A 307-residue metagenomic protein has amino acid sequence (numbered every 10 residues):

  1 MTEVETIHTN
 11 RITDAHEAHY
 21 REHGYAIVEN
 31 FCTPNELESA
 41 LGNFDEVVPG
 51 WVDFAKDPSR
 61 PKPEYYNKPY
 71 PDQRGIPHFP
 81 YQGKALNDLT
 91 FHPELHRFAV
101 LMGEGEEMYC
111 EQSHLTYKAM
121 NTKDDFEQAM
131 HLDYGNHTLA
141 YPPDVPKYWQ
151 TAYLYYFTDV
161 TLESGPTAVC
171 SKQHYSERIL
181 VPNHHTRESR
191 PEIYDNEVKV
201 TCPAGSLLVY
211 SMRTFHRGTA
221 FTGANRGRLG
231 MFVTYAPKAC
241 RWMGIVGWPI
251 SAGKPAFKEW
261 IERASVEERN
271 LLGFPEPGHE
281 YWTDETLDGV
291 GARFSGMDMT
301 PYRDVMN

Functional and structural regions predicted by a protein language model:
T2-E22, E29-L139: Non-heme Fe(II)-dependent double-stranded beta-helix
A18, K147-Q150, D159-R217: Double-stranded beta-helix
H114-Y117, L132-Y134, T151, Y155-D159 (+1 more regions): Short, structured patches in soluble enzyme cores that scaffold and shape functional sites
K118-M120, C170-E177, R228, T234-C240: Short edge-strand/loop segments of extracellular domains
D125-M130, L139-Y141, E163-V169, R178-P182 (+2 more regions): A short secondary-structure junction signal
T138-P143, D195-N196: Short, P/G- and charge-enriched loop/turn segments at secondary-structure junctions
T214-N307: Non-heme Fe(II)/2-oxoglutarate
